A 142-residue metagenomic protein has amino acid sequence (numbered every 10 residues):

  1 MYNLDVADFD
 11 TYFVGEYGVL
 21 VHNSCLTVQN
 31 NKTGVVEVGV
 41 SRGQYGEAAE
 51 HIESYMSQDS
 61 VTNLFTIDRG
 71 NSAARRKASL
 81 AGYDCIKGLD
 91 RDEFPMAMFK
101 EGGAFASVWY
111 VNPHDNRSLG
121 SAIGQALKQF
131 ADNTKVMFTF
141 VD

Functional and structural regions predicted by a protein language model:
M1-T27: HINT/intein-family self-processing domains that catalyze protein splicing or autoproteolytic maturation of precursor
L26-R91, P95-D142: Nuclease and nuclease-like effector domains acting on nucleic acids or nucleotide cofactors
